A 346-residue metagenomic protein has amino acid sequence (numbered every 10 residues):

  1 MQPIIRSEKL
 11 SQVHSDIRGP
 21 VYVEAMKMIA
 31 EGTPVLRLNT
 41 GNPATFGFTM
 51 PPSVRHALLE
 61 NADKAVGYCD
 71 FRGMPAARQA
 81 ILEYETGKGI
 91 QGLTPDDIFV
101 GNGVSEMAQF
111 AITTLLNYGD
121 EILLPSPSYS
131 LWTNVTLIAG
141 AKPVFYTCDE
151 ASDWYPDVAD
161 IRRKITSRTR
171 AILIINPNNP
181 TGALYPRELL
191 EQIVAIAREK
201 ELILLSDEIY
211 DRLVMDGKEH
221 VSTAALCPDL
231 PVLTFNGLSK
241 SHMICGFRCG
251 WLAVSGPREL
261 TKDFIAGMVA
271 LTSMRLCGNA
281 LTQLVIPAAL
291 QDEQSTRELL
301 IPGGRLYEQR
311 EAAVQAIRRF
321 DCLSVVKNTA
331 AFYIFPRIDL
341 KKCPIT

Functional and structural regions predicted by a protein language model:
Q2-R6, S11-G103, F110, A289-D292: N-terminal small-domain helix-loop-helix segment of the aminotransferase-like
M26, A30, R318, C322-V325 (+1 more regions): Conserved C-terminal alpha-helix-loop-beta "cap" of PLP-dependent enzymes that closes/shapes the active-site mouth
E31, A139, E199-K200, L230 (+1 more regions): Helix C-cap/helix->beta junction micro-motif
T114-T136: Conserved PLP-anchoring active-site segment centered on the Schiff-base-forming lysine
L137-V144: A short helix-loop-beta submotif of the ANL/AMP-binding
V144, D149-E219: Active-site phosphate-binding strand-loop segment of PLP-dependent enzymes
A225-G304, V314-Q315: Conserved core segment of the aminotransferase class I/II
P287, G303-V314, V325-D339: Conserved glycine-rich beta-strand-loop-beta hairpin in the small C-terminal domain of fold type I
